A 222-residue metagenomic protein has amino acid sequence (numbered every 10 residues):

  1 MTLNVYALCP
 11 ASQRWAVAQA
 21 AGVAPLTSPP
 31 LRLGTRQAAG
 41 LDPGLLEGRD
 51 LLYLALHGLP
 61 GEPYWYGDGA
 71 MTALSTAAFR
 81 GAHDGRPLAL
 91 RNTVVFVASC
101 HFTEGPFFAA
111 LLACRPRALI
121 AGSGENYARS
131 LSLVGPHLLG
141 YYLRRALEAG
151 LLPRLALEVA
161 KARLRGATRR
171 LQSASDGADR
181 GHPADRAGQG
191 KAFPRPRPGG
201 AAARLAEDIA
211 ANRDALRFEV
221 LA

Functional and structural regions predicted by a protein language model:
M1-P60: A domain-level signal for caspase-like cysteine endopeptidase catalytic cores and their zymogen-processing architecture
T2, L88-V95: Short, surface-exposed connector motifs at secondary-structure boundaries
A7, L51-L54, V94-A98, A118-G122: Structural recognition of the beta-strand scaffold that forms the well-ordered cores of secreted hydrolase catalytic
R14-V17, P60-D68, E104-F107, A128-S132: Extracytoplasmic/secreted cell-surface and envelope-processing proteins
L31-P43, L74-H83, A98, T103-E104: A Trp-anchored, charged/polar loop motif used as the substrate-binding/catalytic surface of acyl/ester-handling
G40-R49, D68-G69, G81-A89, F107-R115: Mature extracellular/periplasmic domains of secretome proteins
L59-H83: A short, glycine/acidic-enriched catalytic loop
A98-A222: Active-site-proximal C-terminal subdomain of hydrolase catalytic domains
